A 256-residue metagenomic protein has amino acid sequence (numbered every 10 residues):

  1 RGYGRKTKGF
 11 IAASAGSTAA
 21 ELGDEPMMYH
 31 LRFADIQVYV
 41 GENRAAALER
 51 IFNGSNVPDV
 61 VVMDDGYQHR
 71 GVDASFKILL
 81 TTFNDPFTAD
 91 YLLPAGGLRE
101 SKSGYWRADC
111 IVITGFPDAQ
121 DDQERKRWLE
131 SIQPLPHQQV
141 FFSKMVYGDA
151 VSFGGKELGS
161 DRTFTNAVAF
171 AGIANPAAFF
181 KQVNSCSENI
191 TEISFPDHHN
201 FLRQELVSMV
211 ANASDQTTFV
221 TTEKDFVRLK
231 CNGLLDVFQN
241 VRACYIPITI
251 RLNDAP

Functional and structural regions predicted by a protein language model:
R1-G2, D65-Q68, P176, E223-V227: Short, polar loop motifs at secondary-structure junctions
G2-L135: Phosphate/Mg2+-binding loops and adjacent switch elements in nucleotide/diphosphate-handling enzyme cores
Y39, T81, S143, I193 (+1 more regions): Hydrophobic residues at beta-strand termini and immediately following loops that shape nucleotide-binding pockets
E42-R44, M145, A174, K224: Short beta->alpha linker loops
P86-T218: C-terminal accessory "lid"/substrate-recognition subdomains
A178, F201-R203, V227-N232, L252-A255: Short active-site-adjacent structural elements
P196-N200, F238-P256: Short, flexible loop segments at boundaries between secondary-structure elements
V210-G233: Phosphate-bearing ligand-interacting subdomains that bind or position ATP/ADP/UDP/GDP/NAD(P) or nucleotide-linked
